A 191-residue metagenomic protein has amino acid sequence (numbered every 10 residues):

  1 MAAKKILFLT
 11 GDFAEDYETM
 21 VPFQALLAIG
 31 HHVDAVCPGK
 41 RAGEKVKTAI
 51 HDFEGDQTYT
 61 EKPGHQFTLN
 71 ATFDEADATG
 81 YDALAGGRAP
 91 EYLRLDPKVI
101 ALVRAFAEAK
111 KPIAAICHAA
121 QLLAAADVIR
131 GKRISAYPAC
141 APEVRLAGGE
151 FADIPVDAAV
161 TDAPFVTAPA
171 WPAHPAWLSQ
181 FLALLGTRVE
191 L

Functional and structural regions predicted by a protein language model:
M1-A109, L122-R133, A141-L191: Extended, subdomain-level signal for the structured scaffold at the beginning of enzyme domains
I116-A119: Short, thiol/selenol-centered motifs that function as redox-active sites or metal-ligating centers
